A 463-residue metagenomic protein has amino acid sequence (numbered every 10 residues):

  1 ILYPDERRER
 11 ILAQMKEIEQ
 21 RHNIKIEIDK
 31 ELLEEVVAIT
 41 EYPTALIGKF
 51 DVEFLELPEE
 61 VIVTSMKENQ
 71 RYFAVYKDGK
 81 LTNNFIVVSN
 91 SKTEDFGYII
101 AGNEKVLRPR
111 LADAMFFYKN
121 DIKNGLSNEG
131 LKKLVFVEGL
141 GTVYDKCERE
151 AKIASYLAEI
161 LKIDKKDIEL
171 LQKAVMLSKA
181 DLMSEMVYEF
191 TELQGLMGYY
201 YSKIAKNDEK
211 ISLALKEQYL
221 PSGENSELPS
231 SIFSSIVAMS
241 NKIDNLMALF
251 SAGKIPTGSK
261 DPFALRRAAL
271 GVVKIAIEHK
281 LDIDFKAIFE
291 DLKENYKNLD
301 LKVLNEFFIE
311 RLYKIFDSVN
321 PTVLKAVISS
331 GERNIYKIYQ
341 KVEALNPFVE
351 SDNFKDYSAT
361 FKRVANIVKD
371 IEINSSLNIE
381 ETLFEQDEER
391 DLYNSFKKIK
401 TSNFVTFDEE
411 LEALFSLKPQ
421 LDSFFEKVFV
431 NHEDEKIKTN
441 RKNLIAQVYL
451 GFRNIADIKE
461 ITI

Functional and structural regions predicted by a protein language model:
I1-I463: Amphipathic alpha-helical "coupling" segments that flank catalytic cores
